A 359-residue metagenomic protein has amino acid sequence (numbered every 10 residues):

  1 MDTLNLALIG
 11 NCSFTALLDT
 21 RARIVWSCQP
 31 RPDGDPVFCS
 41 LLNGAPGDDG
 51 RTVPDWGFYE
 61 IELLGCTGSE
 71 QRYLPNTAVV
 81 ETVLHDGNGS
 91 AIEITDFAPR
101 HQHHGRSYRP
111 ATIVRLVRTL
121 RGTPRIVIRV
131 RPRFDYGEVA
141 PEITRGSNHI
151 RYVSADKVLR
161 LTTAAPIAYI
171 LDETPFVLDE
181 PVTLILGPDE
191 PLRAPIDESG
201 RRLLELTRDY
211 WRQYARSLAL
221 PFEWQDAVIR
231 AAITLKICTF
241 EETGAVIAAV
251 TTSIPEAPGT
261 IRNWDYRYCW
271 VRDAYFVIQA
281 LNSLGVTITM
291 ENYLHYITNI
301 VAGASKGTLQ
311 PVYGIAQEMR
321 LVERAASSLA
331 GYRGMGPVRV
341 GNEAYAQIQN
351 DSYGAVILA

Functional and structural regions predicted by a protein language model:
M1-A359: Acidic, mature catalytic/reactive cores of soluble proteins
